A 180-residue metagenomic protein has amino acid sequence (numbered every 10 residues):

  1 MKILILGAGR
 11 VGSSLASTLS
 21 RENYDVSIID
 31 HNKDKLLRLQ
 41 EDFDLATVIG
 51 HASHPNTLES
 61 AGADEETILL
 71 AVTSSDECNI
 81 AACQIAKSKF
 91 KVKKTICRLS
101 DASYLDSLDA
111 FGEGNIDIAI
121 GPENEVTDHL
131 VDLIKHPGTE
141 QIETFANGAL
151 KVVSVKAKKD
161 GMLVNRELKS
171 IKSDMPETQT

Functional and structural regions predicted by a protein language model:
M1-T180: Cytosolic regulatory regions of ion transport systems
